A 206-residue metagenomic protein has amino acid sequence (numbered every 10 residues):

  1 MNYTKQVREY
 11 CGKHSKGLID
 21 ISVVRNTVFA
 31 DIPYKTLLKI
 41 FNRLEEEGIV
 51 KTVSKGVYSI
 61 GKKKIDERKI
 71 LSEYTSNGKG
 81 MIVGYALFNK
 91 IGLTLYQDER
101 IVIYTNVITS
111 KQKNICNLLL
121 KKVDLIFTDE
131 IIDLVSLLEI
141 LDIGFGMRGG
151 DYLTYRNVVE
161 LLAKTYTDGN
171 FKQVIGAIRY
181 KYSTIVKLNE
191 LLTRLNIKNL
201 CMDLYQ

Functional and structural regions predicted by a protein language model:
N2-S76: Short beta-edge/loop segments at beta->alpha junctions of small alpha/beta modules that act as binding/recognition
Y3-T4, Y10, K16-R25, I70-K79 (+3 more regions): A short, terminal or domain-edge coil/loop segment
D31, L93-T94, K198: Short coil/loop linkers at secondary-structure junctions
K35-K39, I82, A86, I132: Short, well-structured alpha-helical interface segments that form or flank functional binding sites
I49, L95, Y166-T167: Short alpha-helix boundary/capping elements
T52-V57, S76-K113: Short gly/ser-rich loop at a beta-strand->alpha-helix junction or flexible surface loop bordering the NTP-binding
L120-K121: A short, charged helix-loop
D124-Q206: Hydrophobic alpha-helical interaction segments
